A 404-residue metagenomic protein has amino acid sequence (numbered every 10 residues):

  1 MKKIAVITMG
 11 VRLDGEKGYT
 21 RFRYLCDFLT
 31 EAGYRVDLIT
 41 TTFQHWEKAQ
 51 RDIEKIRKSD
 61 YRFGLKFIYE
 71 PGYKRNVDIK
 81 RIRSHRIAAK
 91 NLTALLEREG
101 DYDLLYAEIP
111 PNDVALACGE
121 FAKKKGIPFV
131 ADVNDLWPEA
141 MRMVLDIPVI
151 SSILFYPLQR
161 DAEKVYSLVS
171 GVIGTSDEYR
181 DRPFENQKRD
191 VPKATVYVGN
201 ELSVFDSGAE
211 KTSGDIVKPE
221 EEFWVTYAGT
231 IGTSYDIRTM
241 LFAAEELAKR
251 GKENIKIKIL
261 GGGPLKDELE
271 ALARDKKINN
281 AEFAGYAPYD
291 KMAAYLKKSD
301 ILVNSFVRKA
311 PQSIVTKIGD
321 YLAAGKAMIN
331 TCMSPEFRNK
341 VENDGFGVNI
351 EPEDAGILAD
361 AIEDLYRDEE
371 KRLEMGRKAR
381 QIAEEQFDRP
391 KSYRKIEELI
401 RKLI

Functional and structural regions predicted by a protein language model:
M1-D60: N-terminal subdomain of nucleotide-sugar transferases
Y34, F184, G199-I216, E221 (+1 more regions): Acidic anion/phosphate-binding donor-loop and adjacent secondary structure in glycosyltransferase catalytic cores
K90, D113-L116, E120-K124, S152-V172: Membrane-proximal helix-turn-helix segments that form the acceptor-binding/catalytic region of lipid-linked
E178, V198-G199: Carbohydrate-associated surface elements
V217-Y235, M240-E245, K258: Conserved donor-binding/catalytic core segment of Leloir-type glycosyltransferases
Y235, P288-Y295, D300-L322, M328-N339: Nucleotide-sugar-dependent
K258, D267-A293: Nucleotide-activated donor-binding/catalytic signature segment of Leloir-type glycosyltransferases, i.e., the conserved
D364, K371-Q386, K395-E398: A short, well-ordered alpha-helix in the C-terminal region of glycosyltransferases
